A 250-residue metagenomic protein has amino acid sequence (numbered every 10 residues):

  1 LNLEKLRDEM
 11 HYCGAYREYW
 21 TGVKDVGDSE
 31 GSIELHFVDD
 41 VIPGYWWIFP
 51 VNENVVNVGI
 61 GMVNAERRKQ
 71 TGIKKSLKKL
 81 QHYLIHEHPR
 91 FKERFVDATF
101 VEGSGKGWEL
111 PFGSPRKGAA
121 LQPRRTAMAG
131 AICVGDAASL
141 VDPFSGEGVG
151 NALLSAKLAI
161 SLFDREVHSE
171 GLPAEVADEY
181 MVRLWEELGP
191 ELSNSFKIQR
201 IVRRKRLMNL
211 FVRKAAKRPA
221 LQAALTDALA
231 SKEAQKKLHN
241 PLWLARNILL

Functional and structural regions predicted by a protein language model:
L1-R94: Predominantly flavin-linked oxidoreductase catalytic cores and closely associated redox partners
L6, D25, D40, W46 (+8 more regions): Short capping/connector residues at structural and topological boundaries
D8-Y12, G72-S76, N151, S155 (+3 more regions): Short acidic-hydrophobic sequence patches enriched in Asp/Glu that either
G14, E18, I33-L35, D39 (+7 more regions): Flexible, active-site-adjacent loop/turn segments at secondary-structure boundaries
V58-I60, G135, I160, P190: Short acidic (Asp/Glu) and glycine-rich catalytic loops that position anionic groups and cofactors
R68-L162, V167: FAD/FMN-dependent oxidoreductases across multiple families
D164-L250: C-terminal helical "tail/cap" subdomain of flavin- and related membrane-associated enzymes
